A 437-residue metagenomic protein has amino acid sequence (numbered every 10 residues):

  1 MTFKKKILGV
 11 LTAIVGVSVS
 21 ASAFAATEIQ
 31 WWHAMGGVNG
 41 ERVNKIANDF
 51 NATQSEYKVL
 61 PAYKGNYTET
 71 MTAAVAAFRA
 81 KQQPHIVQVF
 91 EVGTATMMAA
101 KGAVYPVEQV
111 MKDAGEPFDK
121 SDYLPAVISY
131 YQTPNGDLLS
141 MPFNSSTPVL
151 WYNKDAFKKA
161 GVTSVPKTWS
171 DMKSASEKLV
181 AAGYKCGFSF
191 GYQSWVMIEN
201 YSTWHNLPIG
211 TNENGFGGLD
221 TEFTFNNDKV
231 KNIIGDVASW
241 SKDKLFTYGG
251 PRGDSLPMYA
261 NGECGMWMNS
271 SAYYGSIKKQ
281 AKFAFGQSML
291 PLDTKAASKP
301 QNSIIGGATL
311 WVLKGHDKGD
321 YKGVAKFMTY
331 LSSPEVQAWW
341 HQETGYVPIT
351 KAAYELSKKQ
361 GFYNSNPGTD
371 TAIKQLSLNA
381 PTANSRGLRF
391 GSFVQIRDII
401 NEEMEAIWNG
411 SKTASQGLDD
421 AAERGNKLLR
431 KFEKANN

Functional and structural regions predicted by a protein language model:
A34, D49, V104, K112 (+3 more regions): Mature extracytoplasmic/periplasmic domains
N48-Y123, K158-K167, G265-M266, S276 (+2 more regions): Extracytoplasmic "Venus flytrap"/periplasmic binding protein-like
A52-T53, A80, A160, K231 (+5 more regions): Extracytoplasmic/periplasmic substrate-recognition and gating elements
A76, P84-H85, E116-A156, C186 (+2 more regions): A structural signal for short loop-to-beta-strand junctions that line the ligand-binding cleft of periplasmic/secreted
F90-T147, K167, K173, E199-T203 (+4 more regions): Hinge/lid segment of periplasmic solute-binding proteins
P134-F143, P148, K173-E222, C264: Extracytoplasmic/periplasmic solute-binding protein
S176-K178, A182, G218-G249: Glycine-centered hinge/linker elements that transmit conformational signals in sensory and ligand-binding systems
S303-I304, G368-R424: C-terminal capping/gating helix-and-loop segments adjacent to ligand/active sites or protein-protein/ligand interfaces
